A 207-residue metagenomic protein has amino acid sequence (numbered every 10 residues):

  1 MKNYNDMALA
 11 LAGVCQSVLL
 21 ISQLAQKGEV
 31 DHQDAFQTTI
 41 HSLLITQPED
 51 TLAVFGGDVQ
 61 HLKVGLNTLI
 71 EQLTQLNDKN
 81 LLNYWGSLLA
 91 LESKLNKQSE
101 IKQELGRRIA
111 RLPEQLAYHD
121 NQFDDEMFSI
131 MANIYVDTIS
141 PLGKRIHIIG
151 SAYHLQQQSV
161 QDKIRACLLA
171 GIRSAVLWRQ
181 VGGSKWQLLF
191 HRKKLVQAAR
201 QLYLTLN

Functional and structural regions predicted by a protein language model:
M1-A12, E49, A53-G56, Q75 (+5 more regions): Short, solvent-exposed segments of well-ordered alpha helices
M1-E71: Leu/Val/Ala/Ile-rich N-terminal alpha-helices, chiefly Sec-type signal peptides and the beginnings
L9, G13-Q16, L20, N83 (+8 more regions): Charged, amphipathic alpha-helical oligomerization/scaffolding segments
L20-I21, A25-Q37, Q47, S93-N96 (+2 more regions): Conserved mixed alpha/beta catalytic, RNA-binding, or beta-rich assembly cores of soluble enzyme, regulatory
Q26-Q33, G150, G183-F190: Structured alpha-helical bundle/scaffold domains in large eukaryotic membrane-trafficking regulators
L44-Q122: Long amphipathic alpha-helical segments with strong coiled-coil/leucine-zipper propensity
H119-V181: An internal, amphipathic alpha-helical element
K163-N207: Alpha-helical oligomerization segments
